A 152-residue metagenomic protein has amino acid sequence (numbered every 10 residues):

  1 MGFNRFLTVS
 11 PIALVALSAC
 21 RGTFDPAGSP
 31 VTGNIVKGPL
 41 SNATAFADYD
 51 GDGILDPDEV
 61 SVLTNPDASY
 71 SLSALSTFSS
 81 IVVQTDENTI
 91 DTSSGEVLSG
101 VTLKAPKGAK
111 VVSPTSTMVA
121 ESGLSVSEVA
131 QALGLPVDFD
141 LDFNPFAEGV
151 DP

Functional and structural regions predicted by a protein language model:
M1-S18: Sec-dependent bacterial lipoprotein signal peptides
C20-P152: Feature for extracytoplasmic/surface-facing segments of secreted or surface-associated proteins, emphasizing
